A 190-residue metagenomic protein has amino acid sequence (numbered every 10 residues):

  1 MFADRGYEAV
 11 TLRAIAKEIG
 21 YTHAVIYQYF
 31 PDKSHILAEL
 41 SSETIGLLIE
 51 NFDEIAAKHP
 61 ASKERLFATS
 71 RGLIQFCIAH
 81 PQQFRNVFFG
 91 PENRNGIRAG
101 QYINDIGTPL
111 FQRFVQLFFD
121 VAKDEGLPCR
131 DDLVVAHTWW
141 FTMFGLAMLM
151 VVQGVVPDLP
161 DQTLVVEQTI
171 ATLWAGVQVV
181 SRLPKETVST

Functional and structural regions predicted by a protein language model:
D4, E18, H35-K58, A68-Q75 (+8 more regions): Alpha-helical structural segments
D4-E8, H59, H80, E125: Short coil/turn segments at alpha/beta junctions that flank glycine-rich nucleotide-binding fingerprints
D4-H35, E39: Helix-turn-helix
T22-V25, F30, I49-D53, E92-R98 (+1 more regions): A short small-residue
E39, D53-Q83, C129, V135-W139 (+2 more regions): Hydrophobic alpha-helical connector segments
T44, L48, F52, C77 (+3 more regions): Hydrophobic recognition helices of helix-based DNA-binding modules
R85, F89, G96-N104, V121-I170 (+1 more regions): Hydrophobic/aromatic-rich alpha-helical bundle segments in the mid-to-C-terminal region
